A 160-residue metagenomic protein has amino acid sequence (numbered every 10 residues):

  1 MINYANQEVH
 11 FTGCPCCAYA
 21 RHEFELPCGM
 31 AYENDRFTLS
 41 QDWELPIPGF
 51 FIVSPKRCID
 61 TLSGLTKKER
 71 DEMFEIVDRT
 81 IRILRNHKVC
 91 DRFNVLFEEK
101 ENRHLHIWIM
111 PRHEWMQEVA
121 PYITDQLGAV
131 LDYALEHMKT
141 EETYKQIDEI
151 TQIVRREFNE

Functional and structural regions predicted by a protein language model:
M1-E160: HIT superfamily nucleotide-processing domains
